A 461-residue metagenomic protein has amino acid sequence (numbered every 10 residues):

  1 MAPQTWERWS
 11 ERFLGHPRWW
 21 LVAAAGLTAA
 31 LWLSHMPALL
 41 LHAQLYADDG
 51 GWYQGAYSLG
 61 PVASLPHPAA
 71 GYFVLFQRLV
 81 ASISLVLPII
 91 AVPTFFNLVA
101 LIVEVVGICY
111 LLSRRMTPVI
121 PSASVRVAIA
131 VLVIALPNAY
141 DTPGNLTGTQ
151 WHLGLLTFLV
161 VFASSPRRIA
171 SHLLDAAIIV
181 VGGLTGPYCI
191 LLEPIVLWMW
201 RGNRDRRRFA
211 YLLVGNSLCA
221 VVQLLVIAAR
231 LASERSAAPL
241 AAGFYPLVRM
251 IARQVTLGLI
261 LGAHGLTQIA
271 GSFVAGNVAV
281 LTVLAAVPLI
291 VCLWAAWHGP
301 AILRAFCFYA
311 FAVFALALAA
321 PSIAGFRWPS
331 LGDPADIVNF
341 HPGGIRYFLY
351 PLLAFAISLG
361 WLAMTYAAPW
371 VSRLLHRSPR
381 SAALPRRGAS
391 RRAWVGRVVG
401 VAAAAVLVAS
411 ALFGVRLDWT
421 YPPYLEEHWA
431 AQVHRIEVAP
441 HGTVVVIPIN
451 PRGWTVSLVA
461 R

Functional and structural regions predicted by a protein language model:
M1-A139, I169-A170, M199-C219, A229 (+4 more regions): Intrinsically disordered, polar/acidic, low-complexity terminal segments
A100-V103, Y110, P118-S165, L184-T185 (+1 more regions): Membrane-interface micro-motifs in multi-pass membrane enzymes
R126-V127, Q150-W151, H172-A176, T185 (+2 more regions): The cytoplasmic-loop to transmembrane-helix boundary for the fourth helix
L155, S165-I179, A335-H341, Y350 (+2 more regions): Cytosolic-biased juxtamembrane loops and peripheral soluble domains of multi-pass membrane proteins
L159, S171-W198: Membrane-interface alpha helices of multi-pass inner-membrane proteins
V160-S164, L192-W200, P288-A295, L349-P369: Transmembrane alpha-helices and membrane-interface helical segments of multi-pass integral membrane enzymes
I178-C189, G215-L225, V280-P288, Y309-A320: Alpha-helical transmembrane segments of multi-pass integral membrane proteins
Q268-A356: Alpha-helical transmembrane segments and terminal signal-anchor/GPI-anchor hydrophobic tails, characterized by long
